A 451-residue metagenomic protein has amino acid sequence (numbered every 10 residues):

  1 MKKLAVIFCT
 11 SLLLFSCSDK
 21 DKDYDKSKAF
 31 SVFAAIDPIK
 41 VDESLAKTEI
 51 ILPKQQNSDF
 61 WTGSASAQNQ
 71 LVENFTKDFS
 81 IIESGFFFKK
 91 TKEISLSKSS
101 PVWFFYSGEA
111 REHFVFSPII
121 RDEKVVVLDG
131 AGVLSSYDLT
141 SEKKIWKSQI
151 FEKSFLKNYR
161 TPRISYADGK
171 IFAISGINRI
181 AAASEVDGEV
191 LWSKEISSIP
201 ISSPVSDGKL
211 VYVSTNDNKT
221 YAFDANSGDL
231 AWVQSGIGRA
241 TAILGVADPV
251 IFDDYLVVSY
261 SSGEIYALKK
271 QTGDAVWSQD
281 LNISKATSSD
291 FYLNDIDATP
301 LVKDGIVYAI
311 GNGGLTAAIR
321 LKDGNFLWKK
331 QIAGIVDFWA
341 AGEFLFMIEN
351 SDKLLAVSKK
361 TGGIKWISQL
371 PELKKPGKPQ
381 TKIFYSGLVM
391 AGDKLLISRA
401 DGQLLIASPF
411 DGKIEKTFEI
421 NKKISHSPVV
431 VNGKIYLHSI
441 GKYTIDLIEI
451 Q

Functional and structural regions predicted by a protein language model:
L14-S16: C-terminal motif of bacterial Sec signal peptides marking the signal peptidase cleavage site
S18-K20: Bacterial signal peptide processing site
A34-T48, N74-R111: A short helix->beta-strand "capping" segment at the edge of beta-propeller domains
A65, S95-I119, K147-S165, L191-D207 (+5 more regions): Extracytoplasmic beta-rich repeat domains
D138-E142, S184-G188, D224-G228, K270-G273 (+4 more regions): Short loop/turn segments that connect beta-strands within beta-propeller blades
I420-Q451: Blade-level signature of beta-propeller repeat domains, shared across WD40, Kelch, NHL, RCC1 and BNR/Asp-box propellers
